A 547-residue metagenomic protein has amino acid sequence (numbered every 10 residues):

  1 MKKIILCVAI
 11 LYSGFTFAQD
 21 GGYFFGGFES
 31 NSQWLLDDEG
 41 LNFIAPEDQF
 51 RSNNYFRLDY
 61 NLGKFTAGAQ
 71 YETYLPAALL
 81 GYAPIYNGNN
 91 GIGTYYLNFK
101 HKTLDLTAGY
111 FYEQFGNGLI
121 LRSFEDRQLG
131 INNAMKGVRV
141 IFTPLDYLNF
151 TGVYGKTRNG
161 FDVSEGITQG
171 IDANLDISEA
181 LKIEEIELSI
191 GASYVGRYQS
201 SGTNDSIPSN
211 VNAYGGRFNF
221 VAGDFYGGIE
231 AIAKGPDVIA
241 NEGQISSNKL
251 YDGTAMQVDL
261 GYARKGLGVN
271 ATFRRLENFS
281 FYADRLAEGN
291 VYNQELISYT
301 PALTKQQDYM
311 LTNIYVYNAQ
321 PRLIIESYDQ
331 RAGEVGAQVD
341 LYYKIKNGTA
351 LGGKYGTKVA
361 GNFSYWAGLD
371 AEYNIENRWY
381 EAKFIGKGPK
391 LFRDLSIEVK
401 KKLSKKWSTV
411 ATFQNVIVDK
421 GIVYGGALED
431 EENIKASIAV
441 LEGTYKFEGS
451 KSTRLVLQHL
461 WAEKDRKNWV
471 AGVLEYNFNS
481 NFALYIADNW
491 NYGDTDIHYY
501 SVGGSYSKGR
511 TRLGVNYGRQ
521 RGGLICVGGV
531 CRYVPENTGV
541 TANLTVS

Functional and structural regions predicted by a protein language model:
M1-I4: Positively charged n-region of N-terminal signal peptides that target proteins for export
C7-V8: Sec-dependent N-terminal signal peptides
S13-G14: N-terminal signal peptide c-region/cleavage motif recognized by signal peptidases
D20-F24, Q33-R51, N61, A67 (+7 more regions): Signature for the C-terminal beta-barrel architecture of outer-membrane proteins
Y55-L58: Histidine-anchored nucleotide/phosphate-binding helix
T94: Phosphate/ribose-recognition catalytic cores of enzymes acting on nucleotide-derived substrates
L97-P144, F150: Well-ordered mid-protein domain cores that form the structural environment of catalytic cofactors
